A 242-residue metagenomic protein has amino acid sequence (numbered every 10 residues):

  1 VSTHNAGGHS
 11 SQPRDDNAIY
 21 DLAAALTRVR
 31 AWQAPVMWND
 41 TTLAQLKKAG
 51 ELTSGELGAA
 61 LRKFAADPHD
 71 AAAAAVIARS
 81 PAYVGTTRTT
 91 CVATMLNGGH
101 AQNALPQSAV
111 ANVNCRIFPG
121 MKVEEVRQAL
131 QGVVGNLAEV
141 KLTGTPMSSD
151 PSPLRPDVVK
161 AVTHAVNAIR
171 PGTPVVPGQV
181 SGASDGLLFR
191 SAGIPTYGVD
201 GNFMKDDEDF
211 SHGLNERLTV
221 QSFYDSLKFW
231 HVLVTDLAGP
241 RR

Functional and structural regions predicted by a protein language model:
S2-H9: Flexible glycine/proline-enriched surface loops and loop-helix/loop-strand junctions
T3, C115-I117: Hydrophobic beta-strand positions in extracellular immunoglobulin-like domains
S11-P35: A short core secondary-structure module
P35, N39-N103, Q107-S108, P119 (+3 more regions): An extended, acidic, His-containing surface patch that forms the Zn2+-binding/catalytic region of metallohydrolases
A111-V113: Hydrophobic residues positioned within well-ordered beta-strands of beta-sheet architectures
